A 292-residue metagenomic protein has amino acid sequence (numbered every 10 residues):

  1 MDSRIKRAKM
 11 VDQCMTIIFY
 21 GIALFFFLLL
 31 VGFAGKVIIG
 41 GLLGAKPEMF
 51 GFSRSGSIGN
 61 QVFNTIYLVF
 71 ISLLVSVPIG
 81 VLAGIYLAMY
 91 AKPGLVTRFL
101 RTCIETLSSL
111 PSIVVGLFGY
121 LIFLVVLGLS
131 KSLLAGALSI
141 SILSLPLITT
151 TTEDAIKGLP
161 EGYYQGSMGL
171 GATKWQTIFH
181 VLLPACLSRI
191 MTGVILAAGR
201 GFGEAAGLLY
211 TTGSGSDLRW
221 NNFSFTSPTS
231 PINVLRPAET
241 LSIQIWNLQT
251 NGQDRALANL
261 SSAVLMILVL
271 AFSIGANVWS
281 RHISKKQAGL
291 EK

Functional and structural regions predicted by a protein language model:
M1-G21, V278-K292: Transmembrane alpha-helical segments of polytopic membrane transport and secretion proteins
D2-I18, K36-L74, P93, N247-R255: Periplasmic/extracellular loop-to-transmembrane helix junction in inner-membrane transport proteins
M49-G56, L208-M266: Interhelical loop and adjacent transmembrane-helix boundary motif in polytopic membrane transport permeases
S72-I104, L117, V125, A276-K285: Transmembrane-helix boundary motif in ABC transporter permease subunits
L73, T152, K174-T212: Transmembrane alpha-helices
A91, E153, K157, I195 (+2 more regions): C-terminal transmembrane helix and the adjacent membrane-cytosol boundary/short C-terminal tail of inner/organellar
E105-S141: Generic hydrophobic transmembrane alpha-helix motif, especially the helices
P111, L170-G171, P184: Glycine/proline-centered hinge or cleavage motifs at structural transition points of membrane proteins
